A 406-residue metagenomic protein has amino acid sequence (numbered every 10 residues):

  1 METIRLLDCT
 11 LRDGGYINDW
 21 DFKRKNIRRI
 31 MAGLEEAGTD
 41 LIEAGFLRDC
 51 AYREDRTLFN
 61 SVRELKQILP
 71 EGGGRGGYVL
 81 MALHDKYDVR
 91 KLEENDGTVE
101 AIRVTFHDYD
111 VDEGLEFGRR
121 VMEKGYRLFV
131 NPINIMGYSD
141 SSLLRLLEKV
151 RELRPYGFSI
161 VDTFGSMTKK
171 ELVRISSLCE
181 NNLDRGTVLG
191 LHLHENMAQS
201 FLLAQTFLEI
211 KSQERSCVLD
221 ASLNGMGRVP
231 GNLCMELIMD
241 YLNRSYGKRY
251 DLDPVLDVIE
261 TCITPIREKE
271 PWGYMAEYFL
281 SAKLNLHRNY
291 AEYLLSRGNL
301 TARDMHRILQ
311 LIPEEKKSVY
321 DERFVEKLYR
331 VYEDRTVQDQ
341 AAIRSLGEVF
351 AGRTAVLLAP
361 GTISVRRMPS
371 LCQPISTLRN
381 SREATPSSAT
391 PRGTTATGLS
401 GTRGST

Functional and structural regions predicted by a protein language model:
M1-L346: Catalytic cores and adjacent flexible loops of soluble metabolic enzymes that perform enolate/carbanion chemistry on
A342-T406: Metabolite-binding pocket within alpha/beta catalytic cores that recognizes anionic/polar moieties
